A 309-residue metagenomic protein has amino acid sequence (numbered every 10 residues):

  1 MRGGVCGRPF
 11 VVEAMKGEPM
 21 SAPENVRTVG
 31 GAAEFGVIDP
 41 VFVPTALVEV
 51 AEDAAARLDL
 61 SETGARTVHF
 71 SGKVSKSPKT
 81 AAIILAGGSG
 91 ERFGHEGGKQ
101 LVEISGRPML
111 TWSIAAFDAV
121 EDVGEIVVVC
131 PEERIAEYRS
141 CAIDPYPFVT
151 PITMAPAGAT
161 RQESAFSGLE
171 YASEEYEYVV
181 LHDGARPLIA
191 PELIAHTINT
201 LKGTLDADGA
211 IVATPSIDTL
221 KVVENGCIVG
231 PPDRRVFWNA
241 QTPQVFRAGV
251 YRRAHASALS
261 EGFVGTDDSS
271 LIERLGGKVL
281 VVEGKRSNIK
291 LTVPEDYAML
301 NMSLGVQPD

Functional and structural regions predicted by a protein language model:
G17, E24-V26, N288-D309: Hydrophobic helical membrane-anchoring modules
F35-P44, D59-A82, G90: N-proximal low-complexity "stem/linker" segments adjacent to membrane-targeting elements
K73-I135: N-terminal glycine-rich phosphate-binding loop and ensuing alpha1 helix
E103, L188, V245, K290-L291: Short aromatic/basic micro-patch
I143-Y178: Short phosphate-binding loop-to-helix
I189-V282, D309: Conserved core of the sugar-phosphate nucleotidyltransferase
